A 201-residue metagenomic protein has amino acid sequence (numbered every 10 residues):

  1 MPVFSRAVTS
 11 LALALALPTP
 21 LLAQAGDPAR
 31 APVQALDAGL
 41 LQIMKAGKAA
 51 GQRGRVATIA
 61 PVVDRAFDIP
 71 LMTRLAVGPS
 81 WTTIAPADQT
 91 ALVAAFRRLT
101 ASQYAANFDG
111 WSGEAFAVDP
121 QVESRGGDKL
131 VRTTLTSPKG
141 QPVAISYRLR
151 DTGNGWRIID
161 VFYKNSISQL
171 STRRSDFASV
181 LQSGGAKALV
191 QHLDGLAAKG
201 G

Functional and structural regions predicted by a protein language model:
M1-L11: Bacterial N-terminal signal peptides that target proteins for export
S10-P20: Bacterial N-terminal signal peptides
L21-A25: Boundary at the C-terminal end of the N-terminal hydrophobic targeting segment
D27, A31, Q42, A46-G54 (+8 more regions): Surface-exposed, polar/charged faces of alpha-helical domains in mature secreted/periplasmic/lumenal proteins
D27-Y104: Early exported N-terminus immediately downstream of N-terminal targeting peptides
A94, A101-V143, Q191-G201: Surface-exposed, charged secondary-structure patches
P142-T172: Short beta-strand edge/turn micro-motifs at domain boundaries
V161-G201: Low-complexity, intrinsically disordered terminal/linker segments enriched in charged and Gly/Pro repeats
